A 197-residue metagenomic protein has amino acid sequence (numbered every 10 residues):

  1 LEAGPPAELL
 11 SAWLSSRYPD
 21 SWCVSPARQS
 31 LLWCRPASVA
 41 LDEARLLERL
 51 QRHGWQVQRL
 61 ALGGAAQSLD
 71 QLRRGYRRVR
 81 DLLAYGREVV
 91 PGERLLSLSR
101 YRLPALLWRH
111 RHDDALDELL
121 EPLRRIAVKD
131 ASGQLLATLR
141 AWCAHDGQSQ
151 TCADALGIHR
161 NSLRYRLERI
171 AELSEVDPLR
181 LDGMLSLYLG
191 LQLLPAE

Functional and structural regions predicted by a protein language model:
L1-E197: Cytosolic nucleotide-utilizing catalytic cores of signal-transduction proteins
